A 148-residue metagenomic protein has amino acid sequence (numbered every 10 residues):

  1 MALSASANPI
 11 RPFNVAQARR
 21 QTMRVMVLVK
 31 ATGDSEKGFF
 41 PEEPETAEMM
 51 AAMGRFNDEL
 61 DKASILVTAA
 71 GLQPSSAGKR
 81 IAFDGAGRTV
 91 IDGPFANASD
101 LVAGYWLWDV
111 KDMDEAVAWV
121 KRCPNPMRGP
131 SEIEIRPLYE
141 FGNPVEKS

Functional and structural regions predicted by a protein language model:
L3, R11-S148: Conserved, structured core segments of small domains
